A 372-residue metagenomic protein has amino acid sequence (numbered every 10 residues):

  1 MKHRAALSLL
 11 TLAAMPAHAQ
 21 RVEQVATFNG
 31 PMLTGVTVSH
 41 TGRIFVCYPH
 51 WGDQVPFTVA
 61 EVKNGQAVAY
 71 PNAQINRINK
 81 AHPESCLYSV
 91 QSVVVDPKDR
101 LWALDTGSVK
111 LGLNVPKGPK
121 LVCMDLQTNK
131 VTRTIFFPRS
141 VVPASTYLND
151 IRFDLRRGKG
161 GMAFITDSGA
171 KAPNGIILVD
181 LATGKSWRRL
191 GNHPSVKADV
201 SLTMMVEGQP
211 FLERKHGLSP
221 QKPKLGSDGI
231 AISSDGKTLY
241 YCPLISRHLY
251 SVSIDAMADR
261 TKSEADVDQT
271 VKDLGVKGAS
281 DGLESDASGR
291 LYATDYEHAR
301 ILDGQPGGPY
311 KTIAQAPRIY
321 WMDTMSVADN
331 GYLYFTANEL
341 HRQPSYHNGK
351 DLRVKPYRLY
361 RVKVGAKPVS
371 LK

Functional and structural regions predicted by a protein language model:
V25-F57: Beta-strand-rich domains and repeat architectures in extracellular enzymes and scaffolds, especially beta-propellers
N29-T41, A81-L104, S140-A163, V196-T238 (+2 more regions): Beta-rich, blade/repeat-based domains predominating in secreted/periplasmic proteins but also intracellular
V46-D53, V95, A103-G107, A163-G169 (+5 more regions): Conserved beta-strand positions in repeat-built beta-propeller and related beta-rich domains
V46-N76, L113, Q127: Beta-propeller domains
A67-N76, T132-F137, W187-M204, D259-K272 (+2 more regions): Beta-propeller fold detector
L87, V109-T166: Asp-box/WD-like beta-propeller blade repeats and closely related beta-sheet repeat scaffolds
L181-K185, V252-S263, V364-P368: Short loop/turn segments immediately following beta-strands, especially the blade-tip and inter-blade linker loops
S233-L244, H248-I254, D268-K311, A316 (+1 more regions): Loop/turn-rich, solvent-exposed surfaces of beta-rich toroidal or solenoidal domains
